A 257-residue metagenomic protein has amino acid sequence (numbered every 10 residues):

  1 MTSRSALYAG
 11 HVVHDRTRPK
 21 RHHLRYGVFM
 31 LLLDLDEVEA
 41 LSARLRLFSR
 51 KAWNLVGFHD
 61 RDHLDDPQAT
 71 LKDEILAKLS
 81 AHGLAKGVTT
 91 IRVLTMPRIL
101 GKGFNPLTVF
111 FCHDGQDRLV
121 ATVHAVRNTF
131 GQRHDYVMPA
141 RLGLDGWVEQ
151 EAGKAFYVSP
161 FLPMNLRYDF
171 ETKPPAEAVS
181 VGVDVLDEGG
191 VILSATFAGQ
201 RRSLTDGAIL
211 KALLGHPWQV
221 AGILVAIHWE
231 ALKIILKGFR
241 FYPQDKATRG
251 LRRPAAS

Functional and structural regions predicted by a protein language model:
M1-S257: Mature, function-bearing regions of proteins
